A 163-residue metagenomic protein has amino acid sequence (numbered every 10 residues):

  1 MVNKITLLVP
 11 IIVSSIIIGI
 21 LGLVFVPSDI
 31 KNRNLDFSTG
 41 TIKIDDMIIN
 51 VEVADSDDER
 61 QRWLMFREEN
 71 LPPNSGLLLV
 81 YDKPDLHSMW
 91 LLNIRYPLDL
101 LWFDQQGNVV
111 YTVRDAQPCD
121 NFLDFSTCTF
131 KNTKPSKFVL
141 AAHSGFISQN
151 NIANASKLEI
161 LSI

Functional and structural regions predicted by a protein language model:
M1-S15, V24: N-terminal Sec-pathway targeting helices
G22-I163: Compact, glycine-rich, soluble single-domain proteins
